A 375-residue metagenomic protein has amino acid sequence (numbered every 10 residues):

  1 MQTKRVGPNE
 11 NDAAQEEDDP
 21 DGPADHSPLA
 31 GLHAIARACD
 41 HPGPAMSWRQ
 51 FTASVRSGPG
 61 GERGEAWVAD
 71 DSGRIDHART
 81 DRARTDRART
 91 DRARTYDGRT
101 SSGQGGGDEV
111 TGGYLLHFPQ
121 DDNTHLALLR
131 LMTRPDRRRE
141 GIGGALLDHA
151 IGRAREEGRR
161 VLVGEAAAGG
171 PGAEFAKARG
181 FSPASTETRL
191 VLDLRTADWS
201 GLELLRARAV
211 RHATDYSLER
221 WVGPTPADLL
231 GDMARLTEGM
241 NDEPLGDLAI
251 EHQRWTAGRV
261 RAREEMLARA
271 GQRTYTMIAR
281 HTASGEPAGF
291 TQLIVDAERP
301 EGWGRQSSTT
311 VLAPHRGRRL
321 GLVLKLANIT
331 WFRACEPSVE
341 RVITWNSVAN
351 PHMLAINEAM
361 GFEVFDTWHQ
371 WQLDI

Functional and structural regions predicted by a protein language model:
M1-E62, R79, Q104, R208-A257: Short amphipathic alpha-helix that is part of the acyltransferase structural core
Q2-E10, L147-A227, W368-L373: Acyl-donor-binding surface of acyltransferase catalytic domains
R56-H77, T100, G112, A127 (+1 more regions): A short helix-loop-beta-strand connector motif used in the catalytic cores of GNAT acetyltransferases and, in some
V68, G107-F118, L128-R130, T276-I278 (+2 more regions): Conserved beta-strand in the GNAT
F118-L131, R137-R138, D296-S307, R316: A conserved beta-turn-beta hairpin within the catalytic core of GNAT-like acetyltransferases that forms part
P135-R138, V163-A173, L312-R316, R341-L354 (+1 more regions): Conserved beta-strand-loop-alpha-helix junction that forms the acyl-donor binding cleft
R139-G152, K177-A178, V311, G317-T330: Conserved acetyl-CoA-binding loop-helix of GNAT-fold acetyltransferases
A154-A167, W303, F332-W345: Conserved GNAT acetyl-CoA-binding A-motif
